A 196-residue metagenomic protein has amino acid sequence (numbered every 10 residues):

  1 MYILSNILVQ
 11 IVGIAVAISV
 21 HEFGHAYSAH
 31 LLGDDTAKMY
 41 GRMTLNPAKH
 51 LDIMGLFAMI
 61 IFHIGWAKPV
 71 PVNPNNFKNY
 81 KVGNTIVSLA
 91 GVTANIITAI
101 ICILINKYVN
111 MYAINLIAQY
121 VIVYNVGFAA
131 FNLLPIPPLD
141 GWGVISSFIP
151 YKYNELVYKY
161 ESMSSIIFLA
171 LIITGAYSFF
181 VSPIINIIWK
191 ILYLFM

Functional and structural regions predicted by a protein language model:
M1-M196: Hydrophobic transmembrane alpha-helices and their immediate loop junctions in multi-pass integral membrane proteins
